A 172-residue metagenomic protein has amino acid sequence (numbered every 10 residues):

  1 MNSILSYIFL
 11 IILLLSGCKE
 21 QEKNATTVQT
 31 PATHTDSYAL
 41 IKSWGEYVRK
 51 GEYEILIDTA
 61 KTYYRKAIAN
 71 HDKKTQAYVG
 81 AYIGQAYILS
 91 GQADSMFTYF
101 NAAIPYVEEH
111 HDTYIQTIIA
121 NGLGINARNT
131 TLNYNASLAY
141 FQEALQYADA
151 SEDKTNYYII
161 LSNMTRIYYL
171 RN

Functional and structural regions predicted by a protein language model:
N2-L10: Sec-dependent signal peptide recognition, specifically the positively charged N-region followed immediately by
I11-C18: Hydrophobic h-region of N-terminal signal peptides that target proteins for export in Gram-negative bacteria
C18-N172: A "functional boundary" signal
